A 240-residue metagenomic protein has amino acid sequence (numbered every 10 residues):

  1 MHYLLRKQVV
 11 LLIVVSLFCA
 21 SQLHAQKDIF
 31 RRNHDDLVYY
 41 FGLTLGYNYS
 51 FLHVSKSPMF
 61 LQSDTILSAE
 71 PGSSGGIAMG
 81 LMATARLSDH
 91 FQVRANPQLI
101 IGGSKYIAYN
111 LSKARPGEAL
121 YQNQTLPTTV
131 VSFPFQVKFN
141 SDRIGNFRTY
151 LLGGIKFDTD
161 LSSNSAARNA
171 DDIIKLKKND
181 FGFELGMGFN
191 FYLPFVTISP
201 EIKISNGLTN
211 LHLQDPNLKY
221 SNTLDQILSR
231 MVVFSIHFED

Functional and structural regions predicted by a protein language model:
M1-D35: Cleavable N-terminal export/targeting peptides
H24-G75, E239: Short glycine/proline- and aromatic-enriched beta-strand/turn motifs that initiate or cap beta-hairpins
D35-Y39, Y47-H53, M82-S163, S235: Gram-negative (and chloroplast) outer-membrane scaffold detector with strong preference for beta-barrel transmembrane
L37-F41, S73-I77, P127-F133, F147 (+2 more regions): Residues that define the transmembrane beta-barrel architecture of outer-membrane proteins
S55-E70, G103-T128, L161-K177, L211-D225: Flexible, solvent-exposed loop segments that connect beta-strands
K178-D180, F189-D240: Predominantly the C-terminal beta-signal and adjacent terminal strand-loop region of outer-membrane beta-barrel
